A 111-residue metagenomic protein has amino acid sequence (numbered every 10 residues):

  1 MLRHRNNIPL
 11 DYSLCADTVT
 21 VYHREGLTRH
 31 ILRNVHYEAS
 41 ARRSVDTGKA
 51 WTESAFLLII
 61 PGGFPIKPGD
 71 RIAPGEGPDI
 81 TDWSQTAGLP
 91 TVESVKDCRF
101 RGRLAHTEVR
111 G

Functional and structural regions predicted by a protein language model:
M1-L57, T86-A87, S94-G111: N-terminal disorder-to-order initiation segments that are Gly/Lys/Arg-biased and fold into the first beta/loop/alpha
G63-F64, D97: Short polar/acidic secondary-structure junctions
F64-P65, G75-Q85: Short, charged beta-turn/beta-strand-edge "cap" motif at the junction between a beta-strand and an adjacent loop
K67-D70: Surface-exposed loop/turn positions
